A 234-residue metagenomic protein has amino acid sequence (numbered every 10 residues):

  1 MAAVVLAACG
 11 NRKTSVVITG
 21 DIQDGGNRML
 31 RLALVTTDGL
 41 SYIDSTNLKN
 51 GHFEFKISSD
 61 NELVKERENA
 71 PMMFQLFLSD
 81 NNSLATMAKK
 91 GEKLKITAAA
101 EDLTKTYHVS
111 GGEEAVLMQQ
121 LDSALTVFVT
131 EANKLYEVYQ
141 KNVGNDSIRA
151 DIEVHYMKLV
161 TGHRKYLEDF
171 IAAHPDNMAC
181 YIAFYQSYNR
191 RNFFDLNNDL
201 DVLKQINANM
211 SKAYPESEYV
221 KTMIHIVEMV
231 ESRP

Functional and structural regions predicted by a protein language model:
M1-A7: Sec-dependent bacterial lipoprotein signal peptides
C9-K158, G162-K165: A non-transmembrane, solvent-exposed segment enriched in polar/low-complexity residues
T86-G91, Q186-F194, L203-M210: Extracytoplasmic electrostatic interaction patches
Y156, F184-S187, V227: Hydrophobic core/packing positions within alpha-helical solenoid repeats
M157-R164, L196-K204: Helix-turn-helix repeat elements of alpha-solenoid scaffolds
I171, P175, D195-N198, P215: Structural signature of alpha-solenoid helical repeat scaffolds
P175-R190: Amphipathic alpha-helical repeat scaffolds of TPR domains
V202-P234: N-proximal helix/coil linker or "cap" segments that precede and/or mark the start of modular domains
